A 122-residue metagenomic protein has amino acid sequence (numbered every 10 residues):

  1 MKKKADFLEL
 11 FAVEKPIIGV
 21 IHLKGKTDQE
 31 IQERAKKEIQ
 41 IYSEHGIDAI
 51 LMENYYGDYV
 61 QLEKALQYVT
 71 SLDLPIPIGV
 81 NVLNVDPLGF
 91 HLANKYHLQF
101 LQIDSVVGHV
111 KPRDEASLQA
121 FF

Functional and structural regions predicted by a protein language model:
K2-D73: Conserved N-terminal beta1-alpha1 strand-loop-helix module at the mouth
I17, D48-A49, I78, Q99-L101: Hydrophobic beta-strand segments of well-ordered beta-sheets in folded domains
V20-L23, N54, V80-N84, S105: A cross-domain feature marking catalytic cores of carbohydrate-active enzymes and several ubiquitous metabolic/repair
K24-K26, P87, L92-F122: Conserved anion-binding
Y42, P75, F100-Q102: Residue-level detection of beta-strand scaffold positions
I47-E53, V82, V110-P112: Short C-terminal domain-edge/linker segments immediately following a structured domain
Y56-Y96: N-terminal active-site wall of soluble small-molecule enzyme domains
